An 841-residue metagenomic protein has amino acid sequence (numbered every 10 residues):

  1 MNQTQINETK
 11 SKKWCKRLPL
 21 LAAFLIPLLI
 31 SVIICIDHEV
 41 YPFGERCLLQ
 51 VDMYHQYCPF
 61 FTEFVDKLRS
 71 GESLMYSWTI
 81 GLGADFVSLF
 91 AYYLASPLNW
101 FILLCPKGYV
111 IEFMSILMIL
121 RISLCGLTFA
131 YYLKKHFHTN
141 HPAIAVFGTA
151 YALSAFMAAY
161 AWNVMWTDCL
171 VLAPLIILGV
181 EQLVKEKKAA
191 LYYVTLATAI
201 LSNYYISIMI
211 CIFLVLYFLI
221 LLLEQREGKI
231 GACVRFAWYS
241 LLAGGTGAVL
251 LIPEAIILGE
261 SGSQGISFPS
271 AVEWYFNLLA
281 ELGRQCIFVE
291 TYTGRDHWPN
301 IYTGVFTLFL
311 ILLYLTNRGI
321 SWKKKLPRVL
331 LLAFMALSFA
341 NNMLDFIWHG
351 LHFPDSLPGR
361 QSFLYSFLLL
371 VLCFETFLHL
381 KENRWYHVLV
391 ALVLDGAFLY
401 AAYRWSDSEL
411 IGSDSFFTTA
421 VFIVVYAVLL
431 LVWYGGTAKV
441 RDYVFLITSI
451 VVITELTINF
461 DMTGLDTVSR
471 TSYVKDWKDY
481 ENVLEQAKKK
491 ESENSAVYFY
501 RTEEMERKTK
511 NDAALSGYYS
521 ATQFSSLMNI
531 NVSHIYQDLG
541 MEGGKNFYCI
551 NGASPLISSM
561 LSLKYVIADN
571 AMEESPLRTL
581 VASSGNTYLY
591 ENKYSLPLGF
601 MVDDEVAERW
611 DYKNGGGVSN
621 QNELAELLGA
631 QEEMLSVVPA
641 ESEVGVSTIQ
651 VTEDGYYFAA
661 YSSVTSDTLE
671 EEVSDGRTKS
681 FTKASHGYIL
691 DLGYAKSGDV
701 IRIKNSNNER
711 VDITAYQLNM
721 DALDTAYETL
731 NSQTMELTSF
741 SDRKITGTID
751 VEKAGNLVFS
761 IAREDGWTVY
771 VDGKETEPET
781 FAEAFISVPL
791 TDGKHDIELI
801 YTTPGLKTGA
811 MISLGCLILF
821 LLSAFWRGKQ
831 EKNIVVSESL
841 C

Functional and structural regions predicted by a protein language model:
E8-K12, Q631-C841: Active-site-proximal, structured, solvent-exposed surfaces of multi-pass membrane proteins that position macromolecular
S11-D85, V468-E485, E493-K510, A514: Hydrophobic alpha-helical membrane-insertion signals
P27-I30, M118-H136, H141-E224, R235-E260 (+1 more regions): Membrane-embedded helix bundles of polyisoprenyl
L28-F129, T149-L170, M209, L258-S263 (+4 more regions): Membrane-interface coil-to-helix junctions
V51, H55-D66, P97, A232-P327 (+5 more regions): Periplasmic/ER-lumenal interhelical loops and adjacent helix-loop junctions in multi-pass membrane proteins
C125-L133, L172-V184, I212-I220, L308-L315 (+4 more regions): Transmembrane alpha-helical segments
L183, K187, I206, L326-F346 (+2 more regions): Contiguous transmembrane helix-bundle modules in multi-pass membrane proteins
V451-V474, K488-M560, Y594-L596, M601-E626 (+3 more regions): Extracytoplasmic/lumenal acceptor-recognition loop(s) of multi-pass membrane glycoenzymes
